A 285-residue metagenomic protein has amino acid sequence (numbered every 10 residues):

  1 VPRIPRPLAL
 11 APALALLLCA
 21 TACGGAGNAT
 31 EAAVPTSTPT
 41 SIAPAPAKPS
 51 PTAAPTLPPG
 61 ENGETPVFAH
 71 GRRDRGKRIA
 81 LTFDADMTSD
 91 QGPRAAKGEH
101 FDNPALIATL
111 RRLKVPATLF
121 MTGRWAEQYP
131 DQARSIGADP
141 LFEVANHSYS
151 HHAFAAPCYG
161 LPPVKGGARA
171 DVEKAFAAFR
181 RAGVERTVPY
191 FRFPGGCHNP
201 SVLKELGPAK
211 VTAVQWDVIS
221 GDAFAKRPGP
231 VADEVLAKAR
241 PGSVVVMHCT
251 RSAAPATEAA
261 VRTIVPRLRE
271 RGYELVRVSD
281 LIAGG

Functional and structural regions predicted by a protein language model:
P2-P7, A11-F101, A133, T263-G285: N-terminal pre-catalytic segment of deacetylase/amide-hydrolase enzymes
P49-N146, S150-G160, K174-T187, A283: Active-site beta->alpha N-cap acidic-glycine motif
I79-F83, A117-M121, E143-N146, P189-F193 (+3 more regions): Structural recognition of the beta-strand scaffold that forms the well-ordered cores of secreted hydrolase catalytic
S89, A96-G98, M121-P130, R192-N199 (+2 more regions): Acidic-and-aromatic substrate-binding clefts and catalytic sites of carbohydrate-active enzymes
N103, I107, A133-R134, A168-A177 (+3 more regions): Generic structural signal for well-ordered alpha-helices, preferentially at hydrophobic/aromatic core positions
R181-A209, S252: Basic- and aromatic-lined ligand-binding clefts that recognize polyanionic substrates
C197-H198, V202-K238, Y273-G284: His/Asp/Glu-enriched short active-site or ligand-binding loop at hydrolase and phosphoryl-transfer sites
R240-S279: Catalytic grooves of carbohydrate-active enzymes
